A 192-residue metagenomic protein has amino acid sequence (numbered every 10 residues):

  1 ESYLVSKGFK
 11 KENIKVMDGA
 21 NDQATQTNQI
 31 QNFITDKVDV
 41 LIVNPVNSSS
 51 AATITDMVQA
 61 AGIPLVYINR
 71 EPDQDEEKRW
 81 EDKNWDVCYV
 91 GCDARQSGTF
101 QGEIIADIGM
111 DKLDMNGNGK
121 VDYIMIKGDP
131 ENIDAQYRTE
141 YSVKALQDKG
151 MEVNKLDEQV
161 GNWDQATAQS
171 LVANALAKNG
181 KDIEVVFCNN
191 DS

Functional and structural regions predicted by a protein language model:
E1-S192: A residue-level marker of the well-folded mature domains of exported/periplasmic proteins
